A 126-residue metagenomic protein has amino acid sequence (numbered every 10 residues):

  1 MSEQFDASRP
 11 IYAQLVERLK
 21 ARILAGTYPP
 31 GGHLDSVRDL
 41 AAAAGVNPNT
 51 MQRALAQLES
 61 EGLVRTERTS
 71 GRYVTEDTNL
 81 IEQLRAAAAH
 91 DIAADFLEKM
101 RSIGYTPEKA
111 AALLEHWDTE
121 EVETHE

Functional and structural regions predicted by a protein language model:
M1-H33, D39, A87-E126: Extreme N-terminal segment that seeds HTH/winged-HTH DNA-binding domains in transcriptional regulators
T27-Y28, Q57, G62-L63: Short hinge/loop at the helix->beta-strand junction immediately C-terminal to the helix-turn-helix recognition helix
H33-A44, L58: A short alpha-helical element within helix-turn-helix/winged-helix DNA-binding domains across DNA-binding proteins
H33-L34, T66-V74, T78: Short, Lys/Arg-rich nucleic-acid/phosphate-binding segment
N79-Q83: Terminal helix-turn-helix DNA-binding modules in bacterial transcription factors
